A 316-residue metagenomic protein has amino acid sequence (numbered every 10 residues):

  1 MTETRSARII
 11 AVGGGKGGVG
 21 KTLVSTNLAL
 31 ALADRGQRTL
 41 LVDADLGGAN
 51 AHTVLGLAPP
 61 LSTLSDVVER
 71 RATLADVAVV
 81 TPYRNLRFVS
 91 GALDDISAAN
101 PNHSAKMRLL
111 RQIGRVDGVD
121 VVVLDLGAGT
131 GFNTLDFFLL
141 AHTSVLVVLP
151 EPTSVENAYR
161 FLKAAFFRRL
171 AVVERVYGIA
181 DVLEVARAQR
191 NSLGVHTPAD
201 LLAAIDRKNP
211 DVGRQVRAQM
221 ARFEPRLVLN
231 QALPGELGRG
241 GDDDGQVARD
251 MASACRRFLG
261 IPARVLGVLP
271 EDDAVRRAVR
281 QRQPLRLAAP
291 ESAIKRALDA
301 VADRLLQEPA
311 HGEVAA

Functional and structural regions predicted by a protein language model:
M1-I9, A302-A316: Acidic-aromatic/histidine active-site loop/patch
E3-D45: Walker A/P-loop phosphate-binding motif and the immediately C-terminal alpha-helix
R38-T39, V122, S144, P225: Hydrophobic anchor at the start of a short beta-strand that flanks the dinucleotide cofactor-binding loop
L41-V42, L124, L229: Hydrophobic residues in beta-strands of the RecA-like P-loop NTPase core, especially within AAA+ ATPase
A44-D120, V176, L183-H196, D206 (+3 more regions): P-loop/Walker-type NTP enzyme "switch/lid" segment
L46-G48, L93-I96, G129, E151-S154 (+2 more regions): Conserved nucleotide-binding/hydrolysis micro-motifs of P-loop NTPases
G127-R264: Conserved catalytic-core segment of NTP-binding enzymes
R222-E224, N230-D244, A248-C255, P270-L306: Conserved GTP-binding G-domain of TRAFAC-class P-loop NTPases and closely related GTPase folds
